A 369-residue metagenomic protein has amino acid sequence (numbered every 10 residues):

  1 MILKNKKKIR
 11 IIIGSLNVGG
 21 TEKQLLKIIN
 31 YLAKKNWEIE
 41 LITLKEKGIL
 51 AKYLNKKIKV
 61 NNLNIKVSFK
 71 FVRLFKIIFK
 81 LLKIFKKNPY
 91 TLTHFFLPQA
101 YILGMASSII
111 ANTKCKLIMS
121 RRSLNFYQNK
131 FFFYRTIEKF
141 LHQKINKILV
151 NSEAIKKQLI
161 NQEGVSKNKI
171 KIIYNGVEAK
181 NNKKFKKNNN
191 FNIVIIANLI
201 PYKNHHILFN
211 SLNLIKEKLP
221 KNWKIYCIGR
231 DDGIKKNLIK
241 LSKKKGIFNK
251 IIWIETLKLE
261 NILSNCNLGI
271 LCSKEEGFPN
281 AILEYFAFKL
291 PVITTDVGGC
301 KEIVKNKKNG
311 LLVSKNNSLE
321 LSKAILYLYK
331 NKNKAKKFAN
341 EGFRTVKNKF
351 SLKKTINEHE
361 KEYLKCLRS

Functional and structural regions predicted by a protein language model:
E22-K27, F191, N198-E217, G233-K236 (+2 more regions): A conserved mid-protein helix/loop that constitutes part of the nucleotide-sugar donor-binding site
L41-I49, I196, K224-N237: Glycosyltransferase donor-sugar binding loop
F95-Y101, R121: Short His-centered aromatic/hydrophobic patch
A154, G176: Carbohydrate-associated surface elements
I234-K235, I247-T256, I262, L311-L312: Active-site donor-binding acidic/aromatic loop of nucleotide-activated sugar and phosphosugar transferases involved
K274: Aromatic "clamp/platform" in nucleotide-sugar-dependent glycosyltransferases that forms part of the donor/acceptor
P291-T294, V304: Short hydrophobic beta-strand element within catalytic cores of glycosyltransferases and related nucleotide-activated
N306-K307, L311-S318, Y327-K332: Conserved acidic donor-binding segment of nucleotide-sugar-dependent glycosyltransferases
